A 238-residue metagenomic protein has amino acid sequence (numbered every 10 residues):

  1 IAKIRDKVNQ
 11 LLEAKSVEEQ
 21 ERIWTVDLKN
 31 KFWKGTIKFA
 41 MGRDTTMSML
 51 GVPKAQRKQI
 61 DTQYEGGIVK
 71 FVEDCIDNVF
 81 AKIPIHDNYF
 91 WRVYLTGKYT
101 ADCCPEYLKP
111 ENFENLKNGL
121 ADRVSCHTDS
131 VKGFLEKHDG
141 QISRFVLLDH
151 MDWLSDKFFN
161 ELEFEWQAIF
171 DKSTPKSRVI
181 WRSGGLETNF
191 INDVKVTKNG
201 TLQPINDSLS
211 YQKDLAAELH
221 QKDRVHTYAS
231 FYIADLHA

Functional and structural regions predicted by a protein language model:
I1-N115: Class I S-adenosyl-L-methionine-dependent methyltransferase module
D129-V146: A short acidic, Gly/Pro-enriched loop at the edge of an enzyme's catalytic core that lines a small-molecule cofactor
I142-K157: A short SAM/SAH-binding and catalytic strip from SAM-dependent methyltransferases
V146, P175-T188: Conserved beta-strand signature within the Rossmann-like core of class I S-adenosyl-L-methionine
F159-K176: A short glycine-rich, Lys/Arg-flanked "PGG" loop and its adjoining helix->strand segment in the class I
S183-L209: Conserved class I S-adenosyl-L-methionine
Q212-A238: Core SAM-dependent methyltransferase catalytic element
